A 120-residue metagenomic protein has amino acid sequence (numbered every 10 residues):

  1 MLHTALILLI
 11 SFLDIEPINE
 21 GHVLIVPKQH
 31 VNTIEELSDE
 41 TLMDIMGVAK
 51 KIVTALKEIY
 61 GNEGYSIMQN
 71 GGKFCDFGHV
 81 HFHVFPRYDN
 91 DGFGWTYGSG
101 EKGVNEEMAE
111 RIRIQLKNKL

Functional and structural regions predicted by a protein language model:
M1-L120: HIT superfamily nucleotide-processing domains
